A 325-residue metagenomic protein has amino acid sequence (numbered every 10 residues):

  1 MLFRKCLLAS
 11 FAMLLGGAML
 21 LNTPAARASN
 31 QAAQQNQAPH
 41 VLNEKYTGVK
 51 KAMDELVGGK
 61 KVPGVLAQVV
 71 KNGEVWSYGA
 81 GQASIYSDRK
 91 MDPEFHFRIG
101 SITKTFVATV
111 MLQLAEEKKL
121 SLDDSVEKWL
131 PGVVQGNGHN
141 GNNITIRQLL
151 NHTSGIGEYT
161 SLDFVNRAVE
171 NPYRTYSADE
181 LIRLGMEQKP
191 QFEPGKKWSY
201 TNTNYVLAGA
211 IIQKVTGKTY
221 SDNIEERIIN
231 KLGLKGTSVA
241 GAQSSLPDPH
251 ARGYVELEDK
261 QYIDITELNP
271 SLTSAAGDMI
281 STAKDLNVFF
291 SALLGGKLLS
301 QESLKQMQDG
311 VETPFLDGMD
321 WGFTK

Functional and structural regions predicted by a protein language model:
M1-S10: Bacterial N-terminal signal peptides that target proteins for export
S10-A18: Bacterial N-terminal signal peptides
A12, Q82-S84, S125-V133, D163-V169 (+2 more regions): Short linear capping/connector segments at secondary-structure termini
L20-Q35: Sec-dependent signal peptide cleavage junction
L42-F97: Short, conserved catalytic-motif segment at the N-terminal edge
M53, A67, G73, K104-V107 (+7 more regions): Residue-level preference for non-acidic, small/hydrophobic
K60-L66, S87-Q148, F192-T203, S274-G277: Short active-site loop at a secondary-structure junction that contains or immediately precedes the catalytic residue(s)
G138-K325: Short, surface-exposed loop or secondary-structure junction motifs that flank catalytic or metal-binding residues
